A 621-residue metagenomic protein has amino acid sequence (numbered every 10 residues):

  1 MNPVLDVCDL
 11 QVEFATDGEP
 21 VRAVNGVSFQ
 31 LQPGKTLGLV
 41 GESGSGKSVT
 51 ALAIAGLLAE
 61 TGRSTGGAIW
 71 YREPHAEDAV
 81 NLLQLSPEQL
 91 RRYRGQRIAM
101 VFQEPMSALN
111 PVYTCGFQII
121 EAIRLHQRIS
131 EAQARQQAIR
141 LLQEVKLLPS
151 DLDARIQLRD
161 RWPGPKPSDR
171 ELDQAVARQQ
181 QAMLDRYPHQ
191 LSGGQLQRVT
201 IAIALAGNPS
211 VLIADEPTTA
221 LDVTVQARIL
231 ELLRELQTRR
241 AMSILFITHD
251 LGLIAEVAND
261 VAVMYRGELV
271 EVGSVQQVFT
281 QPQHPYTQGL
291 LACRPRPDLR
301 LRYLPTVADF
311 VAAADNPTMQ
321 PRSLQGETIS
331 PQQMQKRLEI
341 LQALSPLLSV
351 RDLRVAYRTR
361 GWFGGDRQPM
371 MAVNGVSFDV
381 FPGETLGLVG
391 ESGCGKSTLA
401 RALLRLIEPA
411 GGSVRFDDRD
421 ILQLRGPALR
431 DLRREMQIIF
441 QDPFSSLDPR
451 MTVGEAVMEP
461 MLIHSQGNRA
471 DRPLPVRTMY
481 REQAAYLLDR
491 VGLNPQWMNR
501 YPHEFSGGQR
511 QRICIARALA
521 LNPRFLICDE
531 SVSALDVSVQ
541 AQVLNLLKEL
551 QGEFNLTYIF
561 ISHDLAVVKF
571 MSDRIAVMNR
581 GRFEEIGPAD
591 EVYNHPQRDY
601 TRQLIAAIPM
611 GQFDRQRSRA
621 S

Functional and structural regions predicted by a protein language model:
S64-V80, G412-D420: Conserved ABC transporter NBD signature motif
A76-A99, L125, V278-P282, F363-R367 (+4 more regions): ABC ATPase NBD coupling module
D78-A79, L148-R159, A177-L184, V275-L348 (+2 more regions): Short catalytic/signature loops enriched in Gly
R135-A182, P475-Q496, I605: Conserved ABC ATPase "signature" region
I156-R161, Y187-L191, Y501-F505, Q509: Conserved ABC ATPase signature
N208, N522: Conserved catalytic motifs of ABC-family nucleotide-binding domains
L269-G273, F583-G587, H595: ABC ATPase "signature
